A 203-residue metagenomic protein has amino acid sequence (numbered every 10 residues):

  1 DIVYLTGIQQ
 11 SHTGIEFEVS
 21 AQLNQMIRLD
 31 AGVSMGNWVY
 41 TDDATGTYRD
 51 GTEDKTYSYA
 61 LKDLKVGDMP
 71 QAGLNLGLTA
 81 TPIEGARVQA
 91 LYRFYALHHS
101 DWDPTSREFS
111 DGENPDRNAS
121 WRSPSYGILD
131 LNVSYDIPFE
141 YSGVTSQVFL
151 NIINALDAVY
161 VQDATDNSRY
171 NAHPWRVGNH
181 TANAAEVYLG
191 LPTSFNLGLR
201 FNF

Functional and structural regions predicted by a protein language model:
D1-Y4, D50-S58, F109-P115, S168-A182: Surface-exposed loop/turn segments flanking beta-strands in extracellular/periplasmic regions
I2-P104: Gram-negative outer-membrane beta-barrel transporters
Y4, K62-L64, N118-S120, A182-E186: Short, P/G- and charge-enriched loop/turn segments at secondary-structure junctions
T13-F17, A72-L76, G127-V133, V148 (+1 more regions): Hydrophobic, lipid-facing positions within transmembrane beta-strands of outer-membrane proteins
N24, R28-D30, W121-V133, I152-N154 (+1 more regions): Conserved long hydrophobic alpha-helices within structured protein cores
G67-Y141, A164-D166: C-terminal beta-barrel architecture of Gram-negative outer-membrane proteins
Y95-S106, D136-F203: C-terminal beta-signal and adjacent terminal beta-strands/loops of Gram-negative outer-membrane beta-barrel proteins
